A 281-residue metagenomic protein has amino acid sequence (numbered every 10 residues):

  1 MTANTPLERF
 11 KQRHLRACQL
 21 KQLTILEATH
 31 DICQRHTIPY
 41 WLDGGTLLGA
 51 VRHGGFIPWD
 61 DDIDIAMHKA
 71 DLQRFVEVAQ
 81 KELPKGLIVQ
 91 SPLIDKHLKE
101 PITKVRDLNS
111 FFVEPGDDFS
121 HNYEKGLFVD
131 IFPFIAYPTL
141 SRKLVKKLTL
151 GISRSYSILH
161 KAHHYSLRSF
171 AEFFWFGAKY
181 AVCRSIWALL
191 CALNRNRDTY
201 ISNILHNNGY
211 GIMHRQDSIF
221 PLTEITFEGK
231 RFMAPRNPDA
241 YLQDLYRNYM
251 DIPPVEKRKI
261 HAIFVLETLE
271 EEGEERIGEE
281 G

Functional and structural regions predicted by a protein language model:
T2, L7-H36, A79-T139, S157-L245 (+1 more regions): Conserved catalytic core of two-metal-ion nucleotidyltransferases
H30-I63, M67, L72, L245: Active-site nucleotide-donor binding segment shared across nucleotidyl transfer reactions
Q73-E77: Short, conserved charged micro-motifs
L140-K147: A short secondary-structure junction signal
I152: A contiguous, mid-domain pocket- or channel-lining segment that forms the substrate-recognition surface
